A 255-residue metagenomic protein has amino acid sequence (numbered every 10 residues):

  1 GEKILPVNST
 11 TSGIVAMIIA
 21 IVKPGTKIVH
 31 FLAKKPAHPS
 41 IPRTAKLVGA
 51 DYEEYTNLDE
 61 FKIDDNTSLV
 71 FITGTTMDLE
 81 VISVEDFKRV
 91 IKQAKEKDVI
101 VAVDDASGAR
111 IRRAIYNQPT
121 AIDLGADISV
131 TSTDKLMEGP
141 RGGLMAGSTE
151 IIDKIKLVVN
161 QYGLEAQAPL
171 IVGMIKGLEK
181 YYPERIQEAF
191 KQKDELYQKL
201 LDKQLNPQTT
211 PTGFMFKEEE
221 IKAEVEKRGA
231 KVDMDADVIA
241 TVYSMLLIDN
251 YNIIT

Functional and structural regions predicted by a protein language model:
E2-K180, I186, Y197-Q204: Conserved PLP-enzyme active-site core in the AAT-like
V84-V90, P183, F190-E195, D233-S244: Well-ordered, non-membrane alpha-helical segments in soluble/globular domains
Y181-I221: Conserved PLP-dependent catalytic core of the aminotransferase class-I/II
Q208-T255: Conserved C-terminal alpha-helix-loop-beta "cap" of PLP-dependent enzymes that closes/shapes the active-site mouth
